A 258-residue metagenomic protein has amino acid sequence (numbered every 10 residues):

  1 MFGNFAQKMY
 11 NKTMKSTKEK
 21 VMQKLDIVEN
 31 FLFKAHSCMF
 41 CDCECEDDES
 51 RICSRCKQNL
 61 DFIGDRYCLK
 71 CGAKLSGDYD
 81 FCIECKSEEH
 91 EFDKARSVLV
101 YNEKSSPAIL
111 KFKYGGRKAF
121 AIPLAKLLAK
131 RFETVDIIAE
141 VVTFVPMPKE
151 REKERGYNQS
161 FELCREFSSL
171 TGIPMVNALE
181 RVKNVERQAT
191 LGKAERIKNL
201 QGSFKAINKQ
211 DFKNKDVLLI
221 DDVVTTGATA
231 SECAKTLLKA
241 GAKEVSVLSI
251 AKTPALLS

Functional and structural regions predicted by a protein language model:
M1-I220, T225-S258: Glycine-rich phosphate/pyrophosphate-handling loop used in enzymes and phosphotransfer proteins
